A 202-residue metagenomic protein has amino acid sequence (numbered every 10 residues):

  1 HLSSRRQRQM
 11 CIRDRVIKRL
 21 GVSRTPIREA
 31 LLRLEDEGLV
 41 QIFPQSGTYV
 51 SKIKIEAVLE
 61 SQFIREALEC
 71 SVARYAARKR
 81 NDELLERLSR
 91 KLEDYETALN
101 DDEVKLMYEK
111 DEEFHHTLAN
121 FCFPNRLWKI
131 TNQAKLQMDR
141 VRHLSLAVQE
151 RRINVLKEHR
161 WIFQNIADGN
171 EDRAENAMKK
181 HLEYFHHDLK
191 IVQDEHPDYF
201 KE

Functional and structural regions predicted by a protein language model:
H1-R8, I12: Single conserved hydrophobic/aromatic residue that forms the stacking wall/gate of nucleotide- or nucleobase-binding
R15, R19, R33, E37: Residues within the alpha-helical elements of helix-turn-helix
S23: Helix-turn-helix DNA-binding motif, specifically the short coil turn and the N-cap/start of the second
E35-Q45, Y49-K52: Beta-hairpin "wing" of winged helix-turn-helix
S51-L84, L127: Conserved segment of winged-helix/HTH DNA-binding domains
S61, R78-L144, K157-N165, R173-Y184: Conserved amphipathic alpha-helical segments that form helical-bundle/coiled-coil interaction surfaces
E171-E202: C-terminal effector-binding regulatory domain of bacterial HTH transcription factors
